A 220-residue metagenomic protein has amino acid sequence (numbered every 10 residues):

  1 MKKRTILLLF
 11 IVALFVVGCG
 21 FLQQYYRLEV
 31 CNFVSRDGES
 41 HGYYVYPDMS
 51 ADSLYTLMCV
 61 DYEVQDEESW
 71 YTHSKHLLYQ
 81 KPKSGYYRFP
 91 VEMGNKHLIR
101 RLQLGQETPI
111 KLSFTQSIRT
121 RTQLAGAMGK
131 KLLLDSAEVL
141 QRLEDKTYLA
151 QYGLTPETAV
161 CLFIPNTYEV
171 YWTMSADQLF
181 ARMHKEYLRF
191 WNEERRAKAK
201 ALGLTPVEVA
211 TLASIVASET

Functional and structural regions predicted by a protein language model:
K2-T220: Conserved catalytic or metal-liganding residues and their short signature motifs at active sites of enzymes
